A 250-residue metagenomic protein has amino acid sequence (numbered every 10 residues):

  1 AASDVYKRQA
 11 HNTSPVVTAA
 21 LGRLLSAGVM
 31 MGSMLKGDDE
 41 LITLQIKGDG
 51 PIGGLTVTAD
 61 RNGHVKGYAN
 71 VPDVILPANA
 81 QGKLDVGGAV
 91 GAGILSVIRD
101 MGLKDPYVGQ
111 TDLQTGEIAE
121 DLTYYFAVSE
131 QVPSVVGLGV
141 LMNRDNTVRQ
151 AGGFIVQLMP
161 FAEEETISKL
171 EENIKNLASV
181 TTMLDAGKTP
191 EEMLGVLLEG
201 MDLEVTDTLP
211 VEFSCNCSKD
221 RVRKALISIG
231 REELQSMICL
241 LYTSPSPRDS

Functional and structural regions predicted by a protein language model:
A2-Q9, Y242-D249: Conserved small/polar residues in nucleotide/adenosyl-binding loops
S14-S26, M31, L35: Alpha/propeptide regions of enzymes that mature by internal proteolysis
G53-N62: Glycine-rich loop at the start of a catalytic domain that most often binds anionic cofactors/ligands
G67-Y68, D73-Q131: Hydrophobic alpha-helical segments and helix pairs
D121-F126, E130-L197: Short helix/strand-capping turn motifs
P190-F213, E232-L241: Immediate flanking context of iron-sulfur cluster ligation sites
E212-F213, C217-D220, S244: Cys/His-enriched microdomains
K219-Q235, S250: Iron-sulfur (Fe-S) cluster-binding segments and ferredoxin-like electron-carrier domains, especially [2Fe-2S]
